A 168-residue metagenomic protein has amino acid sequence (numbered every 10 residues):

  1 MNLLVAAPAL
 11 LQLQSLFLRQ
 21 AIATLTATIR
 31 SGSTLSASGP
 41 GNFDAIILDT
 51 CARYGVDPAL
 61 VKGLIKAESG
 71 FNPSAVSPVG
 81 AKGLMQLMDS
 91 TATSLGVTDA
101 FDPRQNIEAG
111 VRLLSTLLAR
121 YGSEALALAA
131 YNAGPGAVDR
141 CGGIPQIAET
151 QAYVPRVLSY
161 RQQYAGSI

Functional and structural regions predicted by a protein language model:
M1-T24: N-terminal, intrinsically disordered low-complexity tails/presequences enriched in Lys/Ser/Pro and small residues
V5, L13, G39, G80-G83 (+1 more regions): A generic short alpha-helical patch detector that favors 3-5-residue windows in or near N-terminal regions
F17-F71, S90, R104-Q105, V111 (+1 more regions): Export/targeting segments at the very N-terminus of extracytoplasmic proteins
S36-D44, R53-Y54, P58, V76-A81 (+5 more regions): Solvent-exposed, acidic/flexible segments
A67-S69, R112-L113, S123-A148: Acidic helix/loop microenvironments that form the catalytic cleft of cell-wall polysaccharide enzymes
V76-T98, A109-L114, A129, A133-V138 (+1 more regions): Substrate-binding/active-site groove segments that recognize and process beta-1,4-linked N-acetyl-hexosamine
A119, R156-S167: Short, low-complexity, Pro/Ser/Thr/Gly-rich segments in the mature regions of secreted, periplasmic
